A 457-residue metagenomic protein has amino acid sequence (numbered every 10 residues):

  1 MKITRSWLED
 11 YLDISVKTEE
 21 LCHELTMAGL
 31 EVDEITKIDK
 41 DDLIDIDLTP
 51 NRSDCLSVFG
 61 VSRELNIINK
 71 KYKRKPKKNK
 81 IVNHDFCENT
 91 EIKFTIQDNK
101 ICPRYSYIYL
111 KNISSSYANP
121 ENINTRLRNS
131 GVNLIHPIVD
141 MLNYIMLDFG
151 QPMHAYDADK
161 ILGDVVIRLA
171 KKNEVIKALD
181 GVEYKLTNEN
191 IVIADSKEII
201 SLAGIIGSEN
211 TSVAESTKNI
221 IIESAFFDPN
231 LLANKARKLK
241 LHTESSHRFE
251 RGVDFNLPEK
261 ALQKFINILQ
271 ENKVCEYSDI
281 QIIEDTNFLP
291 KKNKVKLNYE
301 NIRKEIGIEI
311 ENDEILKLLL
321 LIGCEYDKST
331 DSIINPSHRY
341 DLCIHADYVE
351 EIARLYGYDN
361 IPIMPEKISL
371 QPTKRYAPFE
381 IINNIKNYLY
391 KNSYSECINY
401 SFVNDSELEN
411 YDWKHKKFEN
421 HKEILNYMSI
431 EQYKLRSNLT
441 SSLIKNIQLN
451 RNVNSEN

Functional and structural regions predicted by a protein language model:
M1-P378, N383-I385, Y390: RNA/tRNA-interacting regions in translation and RNA-turnover enzymes
L232-E250, K260, N267, I368-N457: Prokaryote-biased recognition of long, low-complexity C-terminal linker/tail segments that are poorly structured
